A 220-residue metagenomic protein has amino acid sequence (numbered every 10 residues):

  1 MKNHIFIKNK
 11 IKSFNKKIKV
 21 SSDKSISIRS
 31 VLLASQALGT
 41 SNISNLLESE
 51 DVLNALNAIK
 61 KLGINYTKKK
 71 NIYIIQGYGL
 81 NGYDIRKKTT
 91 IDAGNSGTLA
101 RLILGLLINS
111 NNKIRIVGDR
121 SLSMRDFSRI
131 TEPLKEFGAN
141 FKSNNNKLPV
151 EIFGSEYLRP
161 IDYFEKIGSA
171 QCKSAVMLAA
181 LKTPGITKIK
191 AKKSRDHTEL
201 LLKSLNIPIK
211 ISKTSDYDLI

Functional and structural regions predicted by a protein language model:
M1-I220: Structural preference for solvent-exposed beta-strand-turn elements and adjacent flexible terminal/loop segments within
